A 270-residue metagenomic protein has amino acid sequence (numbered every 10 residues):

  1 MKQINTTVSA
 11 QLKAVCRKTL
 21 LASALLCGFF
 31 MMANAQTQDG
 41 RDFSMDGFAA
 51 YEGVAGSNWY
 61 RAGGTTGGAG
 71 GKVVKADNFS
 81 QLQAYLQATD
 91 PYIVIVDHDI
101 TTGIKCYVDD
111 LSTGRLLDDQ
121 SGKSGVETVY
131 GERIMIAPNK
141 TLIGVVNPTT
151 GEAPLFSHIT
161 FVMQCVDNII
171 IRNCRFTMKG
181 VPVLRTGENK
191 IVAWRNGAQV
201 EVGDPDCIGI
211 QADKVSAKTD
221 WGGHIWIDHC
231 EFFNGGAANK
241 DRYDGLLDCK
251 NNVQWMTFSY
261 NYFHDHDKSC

Functional and structural regions predicted by a protein language model:
K2-T7, Q11-L12, C16-I95, I100-Y130: Extracellular "leader-to-stem" segments immediately downstream of a signal peptide or signal-anchor in secreted/lumenal
Q83-D90, I95, G103-T141, E152-R172 (+1 more regions): Extracellular beta-strand-rich solenoid/capping regions of secreted or surface-exposed proteins that bind or remodel
P138-P148, E152, D167-G180, A193-G197 (+2 more regions): Right-handed parallel beta-helix
D206, G245, K268-C270: Extracytoplasmic/periplasmic beta-strand context in beta-sandwich domains, especially the cupredoxin/COX2 CuA-binding
K240-L246: Active-site-proximal, Lys/Arg-enriched surface segment that forms a nucleic-acid-binding/basic interface patch
